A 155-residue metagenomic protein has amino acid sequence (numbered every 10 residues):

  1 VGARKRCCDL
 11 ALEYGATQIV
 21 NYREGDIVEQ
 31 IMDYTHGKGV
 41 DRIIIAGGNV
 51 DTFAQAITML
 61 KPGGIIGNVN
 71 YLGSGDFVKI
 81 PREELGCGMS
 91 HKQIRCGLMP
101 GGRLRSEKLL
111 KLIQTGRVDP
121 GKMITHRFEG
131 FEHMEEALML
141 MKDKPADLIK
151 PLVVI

Functional and structural regions predicted by a protein language model:
V1-Q55: Adenosine-nucleotide cofactor-binding segment
R4, L72, P100: Residues in the short beta-alpha loop(s) of Rossmann-like NAD(P)-binding domains
A54-I57, G102-I155: C-terminal hydrophobic helical "lid"/dimerization subdomain of Rossmann-like NAD(P)H-dependent oxidoreductases
L60-P62: Helix-to-beta-strand junctions that scaffold the AdoMet/dcAdoMet cofactor pocket in Class I SAM-dependent enzymes
G64-I65, K92: Glycine-centered, small-residue-biased loops immediately flanking beta-strands in adenine/cofactor-binding cores
Y71-S90, K108-L109: Rossmann-fold NAD(P)-binding glycine/threonine-rich loop
Q93-P100: A short acidic, glycine-rich active-site loop that binds or catalyzes chemistry on phosphate/adenosine moieties
